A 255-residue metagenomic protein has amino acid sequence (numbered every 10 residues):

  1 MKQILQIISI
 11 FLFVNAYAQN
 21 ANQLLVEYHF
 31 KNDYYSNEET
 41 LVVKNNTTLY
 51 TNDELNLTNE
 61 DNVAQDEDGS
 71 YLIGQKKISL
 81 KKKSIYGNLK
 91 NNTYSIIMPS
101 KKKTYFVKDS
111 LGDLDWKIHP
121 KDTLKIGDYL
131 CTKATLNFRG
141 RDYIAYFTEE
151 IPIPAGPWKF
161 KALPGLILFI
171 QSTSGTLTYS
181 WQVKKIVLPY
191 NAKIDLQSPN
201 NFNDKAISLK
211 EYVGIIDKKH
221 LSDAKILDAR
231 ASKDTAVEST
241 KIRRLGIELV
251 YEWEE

Functional and structural regions predicted by a protein language model:
M1-L24: Bacterial Sec-dependent N-terminal signal peptides
N20-E255: Extended soluble regions of mature proteins
